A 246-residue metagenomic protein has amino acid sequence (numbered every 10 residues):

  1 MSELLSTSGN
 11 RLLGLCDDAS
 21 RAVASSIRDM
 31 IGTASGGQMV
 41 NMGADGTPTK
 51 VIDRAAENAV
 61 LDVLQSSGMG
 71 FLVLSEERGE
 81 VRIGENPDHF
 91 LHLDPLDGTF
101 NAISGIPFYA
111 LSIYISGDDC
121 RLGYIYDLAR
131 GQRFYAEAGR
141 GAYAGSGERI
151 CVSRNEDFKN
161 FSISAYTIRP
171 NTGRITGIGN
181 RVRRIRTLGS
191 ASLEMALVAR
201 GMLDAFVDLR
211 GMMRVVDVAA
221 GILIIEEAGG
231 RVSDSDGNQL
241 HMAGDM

Functional and structural regions predicted by a protein language model:
M1-L96: N-terminal subdomain of lithium-sensitive/metallo-dependent phosphomonoesterases centered on the IMPase/IPPase/PAP
I27, S66-S67, C151-M246: An extended, acidic
D53, L64, T99, D127 (+4 more regions): Residue-level signal for inorganic ion chemistry
E77, A102-I103, M246: Short glycine/threonine-rich catalytic loop with a Thr-x-Gly-x-Asp
E85-R140, F158-K159: DPxDG-like acidic metal-binding loop motif
S104, F134-E137, S146-G147, G173-I178: A short secondary-structure junction signal
A142-G145, A165: Short hydrophobic/aromatic-rich beta-strand segments that constitute the beta-sheet cores of beta-sandwich/beta-barrel
